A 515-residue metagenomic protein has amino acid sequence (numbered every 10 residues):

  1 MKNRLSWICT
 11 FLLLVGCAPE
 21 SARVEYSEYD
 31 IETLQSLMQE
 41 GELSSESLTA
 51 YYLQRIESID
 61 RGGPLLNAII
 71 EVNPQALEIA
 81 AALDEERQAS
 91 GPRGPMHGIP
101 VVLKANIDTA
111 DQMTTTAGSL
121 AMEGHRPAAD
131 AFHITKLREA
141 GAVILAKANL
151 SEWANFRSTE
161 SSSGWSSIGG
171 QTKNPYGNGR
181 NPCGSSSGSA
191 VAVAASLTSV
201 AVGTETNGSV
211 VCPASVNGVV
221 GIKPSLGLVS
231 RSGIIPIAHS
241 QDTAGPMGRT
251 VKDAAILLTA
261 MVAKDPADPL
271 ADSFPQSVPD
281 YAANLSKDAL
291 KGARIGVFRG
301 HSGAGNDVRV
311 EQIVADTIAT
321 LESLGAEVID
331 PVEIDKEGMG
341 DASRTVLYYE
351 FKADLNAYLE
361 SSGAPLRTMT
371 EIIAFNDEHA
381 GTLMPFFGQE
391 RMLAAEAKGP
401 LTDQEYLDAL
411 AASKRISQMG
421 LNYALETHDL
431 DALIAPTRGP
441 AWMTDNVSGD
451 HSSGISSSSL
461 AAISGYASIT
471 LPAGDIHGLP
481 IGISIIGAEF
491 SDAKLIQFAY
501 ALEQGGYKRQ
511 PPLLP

Functional and structural regions predicted by a protein language model:
K2-T10: Sec-dependent signal peptide recognition, specifically the positively charged N-region followed immediately by
V15-G16: C-terminal motif of bacterial Sec signal peptides marking the signal peptidase cleavage site
A22-N207, S225, G292, L425-T427 (+1 more regions): Gly/Ser-rich catalytic/binding loops embedded in alpha/beta enzyme cores
G41, G98, K104, E139 (+2 more regions): Glycine-rich, small-residue loops and helix-cap segments that act as flexible hinges at active-site edges
S58, V143, A194-G296, H301-A304 (+2 more regions): Structural helix-boundary/capping segments
H97-A117, A283-R299, Y349-I416, T470-P480: Short helix-loop capping/hinge segments that flank enzyme active sites or metal/cofactor-binding pockets
A117-S119, K173, G177, S185 (+5 more regions): Flexible glycine/proline-enriched surface loops and loop-helix/loop-strand junctions
V251-P279, A304-G338, Y348-E350, N356-E378: Acidic-enriched catalytic cores of C-N bond-cleaving enzymes acting on peptides and small amides
